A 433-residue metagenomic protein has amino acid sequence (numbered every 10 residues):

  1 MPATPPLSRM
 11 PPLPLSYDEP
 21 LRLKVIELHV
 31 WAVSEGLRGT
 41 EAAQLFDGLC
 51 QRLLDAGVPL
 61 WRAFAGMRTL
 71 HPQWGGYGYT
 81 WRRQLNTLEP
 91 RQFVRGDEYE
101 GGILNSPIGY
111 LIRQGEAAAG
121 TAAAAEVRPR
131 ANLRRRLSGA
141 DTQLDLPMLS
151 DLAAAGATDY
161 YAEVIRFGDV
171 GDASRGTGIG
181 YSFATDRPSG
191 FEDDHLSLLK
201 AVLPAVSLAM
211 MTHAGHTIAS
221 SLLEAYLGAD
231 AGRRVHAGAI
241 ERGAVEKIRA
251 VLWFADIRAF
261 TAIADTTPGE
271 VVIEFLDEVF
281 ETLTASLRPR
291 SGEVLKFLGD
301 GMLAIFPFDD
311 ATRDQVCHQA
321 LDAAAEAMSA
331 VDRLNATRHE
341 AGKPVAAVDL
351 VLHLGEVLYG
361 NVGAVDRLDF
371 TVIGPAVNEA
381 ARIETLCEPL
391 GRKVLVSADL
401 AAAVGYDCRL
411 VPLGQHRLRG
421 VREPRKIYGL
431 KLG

Functional and structural regions predicted by a protein language model:
P2-L37, Q44, R258: Signal-transmission linkers at sensory-effector interfaces
M10-P11, G139-T142, F167-K200, V372: Regulatory loop-to-helix N-cap segments in sensory/regulatory domains that couple ligand/signal detection
R38-E89, R290: Helix-loop-beta substructure at the N-terminus of cytosolic sensory domains that couple signal/ligand detection
L85-Y161: Regulatory sensory and allosteric helical modules in signal-transduction proteins and certain transcription factors
D193-K247: Regulatory cytosolic signal-relay segments
E241-D322, F370: Catalytic NTP-binding/metal-coordinating core of nucleotidyl cyclase/transferase enzymes
D277-S291, D310-L350, L354, P375-L386: Alpha-helical scaffold within the catalytic cores of cyclic-nucleotide enzymes
V357, A380, L386-G433: Cytosolic regulatory/linker segments at or just downstream of nucleotide-handling modules in signal-transduction
